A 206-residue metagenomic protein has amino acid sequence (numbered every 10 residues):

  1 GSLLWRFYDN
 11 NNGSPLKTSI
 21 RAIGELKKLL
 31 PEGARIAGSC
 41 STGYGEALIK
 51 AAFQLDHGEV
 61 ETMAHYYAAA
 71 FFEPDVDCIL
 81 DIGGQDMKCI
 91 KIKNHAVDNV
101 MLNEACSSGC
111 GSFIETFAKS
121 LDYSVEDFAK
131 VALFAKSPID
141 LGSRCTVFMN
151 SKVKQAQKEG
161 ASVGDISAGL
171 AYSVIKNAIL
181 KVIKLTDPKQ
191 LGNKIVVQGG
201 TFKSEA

Functional and structural regions predicted by a protein language model:
G1-E59: N-terminal glycine/serine-rich phosphate-binding loop of ATP-dependent small-molecule kinases, especially carbohydrate
G1-L4, V76-K93: Gly/Thr-rich phosphate-binding beta-strand-loop-beta motif of the actin/hexokinase/Hsp70
N12-S14, N94-S137: Glycine-rich phosphate-binding loop plus the immediately following alpha-helix
E32-R35, E73-V76, P188-N193: Short helix-loop-beta connector
G43-G45, S173, K189-A206: Glycine-rich phosphate-binding loops at beta-strand->alpha-helix junctions
E59-F72, I79: Active-site cofactor/substrate anionic-group-binding motifs, chiefly glycine- and Lys/Arg-rich phosphate-binding loops
S151-K181: Adenine-nucleotide phosphate-binding core of ATP-dependent small-molecule kinases
